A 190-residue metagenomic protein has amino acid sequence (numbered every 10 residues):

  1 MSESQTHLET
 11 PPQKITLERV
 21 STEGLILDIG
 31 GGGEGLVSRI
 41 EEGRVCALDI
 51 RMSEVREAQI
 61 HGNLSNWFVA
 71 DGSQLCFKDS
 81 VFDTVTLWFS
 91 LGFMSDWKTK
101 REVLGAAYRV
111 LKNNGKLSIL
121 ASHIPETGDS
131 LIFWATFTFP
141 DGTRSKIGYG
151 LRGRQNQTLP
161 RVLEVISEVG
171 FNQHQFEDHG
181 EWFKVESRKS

Functional and structural regions predicted by a protein language model:
Q5-E23: Conserved alpha-helix/loop element of class I SAM-dependent methyltransferases that forms part of the SAM/SAH-binding
L25, G115-K116: Short glycine-centered segments of the SAM/dcSAM-binding site in methyltransferase folds
L27, G31-Q74: Class I SAM-dependent methyltransferase SAM/SAH-binding core
S73-V85: A short acidic, Gly/Pro-enriched loop at the edge of an enzyme's catalytic core that lines a small-molecule cofactor
T84-K98: A short SAM/SAH-binding and catalytic strip from SAM-dependent methyltransferases
R101-N113: A short glycine-rich, Lys/Arg-flanked "PGG" loop and its adjoining helix->strand segment in the class I
L120-E168, H174-F176: C-terminal alpha-helical "lid/dimerization" subdomain adjacent to the S-adenosyl-L-methionine
V169-S190: Core SAM-dependent methyltransferase catalytic element
